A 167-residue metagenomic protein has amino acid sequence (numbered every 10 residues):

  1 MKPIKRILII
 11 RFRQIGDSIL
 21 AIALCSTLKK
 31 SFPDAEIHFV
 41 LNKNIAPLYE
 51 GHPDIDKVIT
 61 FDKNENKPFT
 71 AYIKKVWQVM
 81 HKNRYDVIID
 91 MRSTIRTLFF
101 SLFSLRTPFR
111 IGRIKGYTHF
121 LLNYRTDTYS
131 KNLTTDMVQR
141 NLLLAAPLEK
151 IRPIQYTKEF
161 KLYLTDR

Functional and structural regions predicted by a protein language model:
M1-R167: Catalytic machinery of carbohydrate-active enzymes, primarily nucleotide-sugar-dependent glycosyltransferases
